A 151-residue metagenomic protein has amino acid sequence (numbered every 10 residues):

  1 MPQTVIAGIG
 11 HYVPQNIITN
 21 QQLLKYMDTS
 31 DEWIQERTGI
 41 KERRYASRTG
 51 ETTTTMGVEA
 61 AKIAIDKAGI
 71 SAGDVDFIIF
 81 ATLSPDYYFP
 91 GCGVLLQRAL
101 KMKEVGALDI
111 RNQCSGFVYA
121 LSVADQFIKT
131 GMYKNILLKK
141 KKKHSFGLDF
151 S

Functional and structural regions predicted by a protein language model:
M1-D76, L100: Conserved "HGTGT" condensation-loop signature of ketosynthase/thiolase-family condensing enzymes that catalyze
M1-Q3, S84, Y133: A structure-centric signal for secondary-structure junctions around beta-strands
V5, I79, D109: Conserved beta-strand segments that form the floor/walls of ligand-binding pockets within enzyme and binding domains
I9-H11, L83, K141: Cofactor-binding loop segments of dinucleotide-utilizing enzymes, especially the Rossmann-like FAD- and NAD(P)+-binding
Y26, D66-G73, D86-S151: Acyl-thioester C-C bond-transforming condensing/cleaving domain
E51, L83-D86: Short, surface-exposed acidic/glycine-rich loop or hinge patches that mediate macromolecular interfaces
D76-L83: Short glycine-rich or small-residue beta-strand-to-loop segments that form or flank ligand, phosphate, metal/Fe-S
